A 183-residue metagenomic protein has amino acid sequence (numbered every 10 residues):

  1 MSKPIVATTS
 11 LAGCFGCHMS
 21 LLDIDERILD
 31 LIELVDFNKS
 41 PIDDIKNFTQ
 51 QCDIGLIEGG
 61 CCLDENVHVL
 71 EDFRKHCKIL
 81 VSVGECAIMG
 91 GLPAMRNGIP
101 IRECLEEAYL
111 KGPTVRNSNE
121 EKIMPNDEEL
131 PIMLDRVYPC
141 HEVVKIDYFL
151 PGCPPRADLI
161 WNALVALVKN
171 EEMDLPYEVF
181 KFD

Functional and structural regions predicted by a protein language model:
M1-D183: Iron-sulfur-associated redox domains of electron-transfer enzymes in respiratory and anaerobic energy metabolism
